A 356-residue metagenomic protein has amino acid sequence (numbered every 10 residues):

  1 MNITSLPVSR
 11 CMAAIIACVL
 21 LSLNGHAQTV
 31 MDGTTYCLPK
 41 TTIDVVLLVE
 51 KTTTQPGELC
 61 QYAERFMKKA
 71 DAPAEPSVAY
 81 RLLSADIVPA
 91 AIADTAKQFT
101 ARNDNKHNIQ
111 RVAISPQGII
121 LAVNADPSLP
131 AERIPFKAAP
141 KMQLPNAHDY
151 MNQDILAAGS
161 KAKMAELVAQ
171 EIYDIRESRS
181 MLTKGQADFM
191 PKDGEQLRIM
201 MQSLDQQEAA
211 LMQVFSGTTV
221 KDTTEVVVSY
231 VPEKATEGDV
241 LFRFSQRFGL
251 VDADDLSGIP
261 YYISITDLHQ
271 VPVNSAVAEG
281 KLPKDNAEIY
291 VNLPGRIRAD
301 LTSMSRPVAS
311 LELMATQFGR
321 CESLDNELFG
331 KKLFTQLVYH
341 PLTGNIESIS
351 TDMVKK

Functional and structural regions predicted by a protein language model:
M1-A13: Bacterial N-terminal signal peptides that target proteins for export
M12-S22: Bacterial N-terminal signal peptides
L23-A27: Sec/Tat signal peptide C-region and signal peptidase I cleavage site
Q28-K356: N-terminal amphipathic/basic membrane-interacting segments and domains, especially the gasdermin N-terminal
